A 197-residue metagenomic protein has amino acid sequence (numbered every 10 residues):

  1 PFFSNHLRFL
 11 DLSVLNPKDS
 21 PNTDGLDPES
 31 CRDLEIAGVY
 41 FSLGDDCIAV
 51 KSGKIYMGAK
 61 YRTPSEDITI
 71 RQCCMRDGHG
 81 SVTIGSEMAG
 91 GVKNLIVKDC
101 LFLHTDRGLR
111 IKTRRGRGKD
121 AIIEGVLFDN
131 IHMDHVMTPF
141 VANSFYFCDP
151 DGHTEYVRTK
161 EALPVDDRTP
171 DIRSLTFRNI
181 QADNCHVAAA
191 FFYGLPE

Functional and structural regions predicted by a protein language model:
P1-E197: Extracellular/periplasmic carbohydrate-active domains that bind, remodel, or depolymerize complex polysaccharides
